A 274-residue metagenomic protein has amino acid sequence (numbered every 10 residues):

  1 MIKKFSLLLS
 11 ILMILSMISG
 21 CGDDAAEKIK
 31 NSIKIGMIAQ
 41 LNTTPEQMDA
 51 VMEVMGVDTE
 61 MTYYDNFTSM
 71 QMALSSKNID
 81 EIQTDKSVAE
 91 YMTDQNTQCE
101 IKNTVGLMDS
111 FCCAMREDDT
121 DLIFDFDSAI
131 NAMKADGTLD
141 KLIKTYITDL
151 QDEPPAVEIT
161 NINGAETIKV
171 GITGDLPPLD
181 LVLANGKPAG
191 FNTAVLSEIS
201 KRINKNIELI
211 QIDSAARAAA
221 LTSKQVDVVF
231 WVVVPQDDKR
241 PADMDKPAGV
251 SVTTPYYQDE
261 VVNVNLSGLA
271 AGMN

Functional and structural regions predicted by a protein language model:
M1-L7: Positively charged n-region of N-terminal signal peptides that target proteins for export
L7-L15: Hydrophobic helical h-region of N-terminal Sec-dependent signal peptides in bacterial secretory/periplasmic proteins
S16-G20: C-terminal motif of bacterial Sec signal peptides marking the signal peptidase cleavage site
C21-A26, L150-I162: A short, compositionally biased domain-edge/stem linker segment
G22, N42, D49-V54, D109-E153 (+3 more regions): Extended ligand-binding regions for polar small-molecule ligands
A25-E27, Q40, Q83-D109, R116-E117 (+1 more regions): Acidic, polar ligand-binding/catalytic clefts
K30-D85, K141, G164-D237: Extracytoplasmic small-molecule ligand-binding "clamshell" domains of the periplasmic binding protein/Venus flytrap
L107-C113, P177-L181: Surface-exposed aromatic
